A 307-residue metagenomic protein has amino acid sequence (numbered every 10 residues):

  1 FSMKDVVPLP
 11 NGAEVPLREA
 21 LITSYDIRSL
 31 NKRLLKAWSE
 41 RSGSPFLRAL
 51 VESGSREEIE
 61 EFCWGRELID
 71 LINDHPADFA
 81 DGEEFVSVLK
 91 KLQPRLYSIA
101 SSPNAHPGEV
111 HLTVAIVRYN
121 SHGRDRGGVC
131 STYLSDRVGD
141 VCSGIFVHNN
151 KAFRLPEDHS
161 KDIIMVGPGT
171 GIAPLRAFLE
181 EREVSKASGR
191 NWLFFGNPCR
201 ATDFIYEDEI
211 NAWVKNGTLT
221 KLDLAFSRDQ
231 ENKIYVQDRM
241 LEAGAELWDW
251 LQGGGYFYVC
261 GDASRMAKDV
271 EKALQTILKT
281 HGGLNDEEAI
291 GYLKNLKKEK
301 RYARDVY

Functional and structural regions predicted by a protein language model:
F1-Y307: FNR-like FAD-binding dehydrogenase module
